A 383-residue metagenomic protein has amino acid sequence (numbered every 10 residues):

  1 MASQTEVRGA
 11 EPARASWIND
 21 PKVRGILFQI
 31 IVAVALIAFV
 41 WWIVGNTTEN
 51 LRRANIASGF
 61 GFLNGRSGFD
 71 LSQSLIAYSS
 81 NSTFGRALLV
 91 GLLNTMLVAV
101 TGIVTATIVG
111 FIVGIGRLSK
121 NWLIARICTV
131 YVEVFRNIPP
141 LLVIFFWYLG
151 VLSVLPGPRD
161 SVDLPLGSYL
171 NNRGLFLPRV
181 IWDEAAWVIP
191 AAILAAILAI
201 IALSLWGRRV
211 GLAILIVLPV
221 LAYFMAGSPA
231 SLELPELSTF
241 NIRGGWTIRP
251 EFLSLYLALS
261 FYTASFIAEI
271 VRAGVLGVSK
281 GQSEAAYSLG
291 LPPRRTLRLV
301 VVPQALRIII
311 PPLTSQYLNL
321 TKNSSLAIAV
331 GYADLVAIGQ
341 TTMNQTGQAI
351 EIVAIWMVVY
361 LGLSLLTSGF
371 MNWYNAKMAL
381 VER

Functional and structural regions predicted by a protein language model:
A2-R383: Transmembrane alpha-helices and adjacent helix-loop boundaries
